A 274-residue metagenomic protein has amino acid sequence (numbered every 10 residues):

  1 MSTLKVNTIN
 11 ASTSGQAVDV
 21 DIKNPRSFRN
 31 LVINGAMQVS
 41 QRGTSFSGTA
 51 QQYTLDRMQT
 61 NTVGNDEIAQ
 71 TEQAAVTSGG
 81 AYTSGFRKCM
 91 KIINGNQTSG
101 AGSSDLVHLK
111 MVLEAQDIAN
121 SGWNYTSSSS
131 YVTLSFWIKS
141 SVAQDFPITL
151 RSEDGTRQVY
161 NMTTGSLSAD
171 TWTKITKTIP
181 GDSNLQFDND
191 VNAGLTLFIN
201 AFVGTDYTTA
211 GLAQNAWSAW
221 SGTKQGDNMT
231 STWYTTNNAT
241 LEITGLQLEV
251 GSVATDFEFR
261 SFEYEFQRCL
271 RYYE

Functional and structural regions predicted by a protein language model:
S2-E274: Extracellular and organelle-lumenal recognition/adhesion modules and their flexible linkers in secreted
